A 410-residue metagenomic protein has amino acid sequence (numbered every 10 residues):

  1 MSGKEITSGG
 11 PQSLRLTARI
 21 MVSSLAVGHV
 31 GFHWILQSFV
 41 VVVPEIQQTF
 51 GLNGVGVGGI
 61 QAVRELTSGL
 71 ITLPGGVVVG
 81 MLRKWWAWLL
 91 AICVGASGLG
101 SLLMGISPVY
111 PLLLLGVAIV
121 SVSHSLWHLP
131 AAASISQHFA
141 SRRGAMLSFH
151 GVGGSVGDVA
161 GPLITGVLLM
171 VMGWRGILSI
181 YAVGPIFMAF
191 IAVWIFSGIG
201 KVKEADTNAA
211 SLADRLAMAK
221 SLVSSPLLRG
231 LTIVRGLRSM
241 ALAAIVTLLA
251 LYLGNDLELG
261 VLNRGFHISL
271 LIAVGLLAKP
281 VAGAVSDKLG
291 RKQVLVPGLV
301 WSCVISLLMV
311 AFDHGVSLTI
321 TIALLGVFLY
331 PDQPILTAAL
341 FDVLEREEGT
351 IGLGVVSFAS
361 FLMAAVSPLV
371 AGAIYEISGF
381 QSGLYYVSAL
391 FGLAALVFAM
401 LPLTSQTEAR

Functional and structural regions predicted by a protein language model:
G3-L16, I199-T232: Juxtamembrane intracellular "pre-TM" segments in multi-pass secondary transporters
F39-V40, L227-I272, L276: Extracytoplasmic gate region of multi-pass secondary transporters
G51, R83, I106-P111, A140 (+3 more regions): Helix-breaking motifs and short loop linkers at transmembrane-helix boundaries and internal kinks in secondary membrane
I71-K84, K279-G290, Y375: Helix-to-loop junctions at the C-terminal end of transmembrane segments in multipass secondary transporters
W88-L102, Q293-L308: Structural signature of the two symmetry-related core transmembrane helices
G116-G154: Cytoplasmic helix-loop-helix junction between adjacent transmembrane helices in 12-TM secondary transporters
D158, R346-I377: A late C-terminal transmembrane helix in Major Facilitator Superfamily
G176-W194, L384-A399: Symmetry-related core transmembrane helices of the 12-TM Major Facilitator Superfamily/SLC fold
